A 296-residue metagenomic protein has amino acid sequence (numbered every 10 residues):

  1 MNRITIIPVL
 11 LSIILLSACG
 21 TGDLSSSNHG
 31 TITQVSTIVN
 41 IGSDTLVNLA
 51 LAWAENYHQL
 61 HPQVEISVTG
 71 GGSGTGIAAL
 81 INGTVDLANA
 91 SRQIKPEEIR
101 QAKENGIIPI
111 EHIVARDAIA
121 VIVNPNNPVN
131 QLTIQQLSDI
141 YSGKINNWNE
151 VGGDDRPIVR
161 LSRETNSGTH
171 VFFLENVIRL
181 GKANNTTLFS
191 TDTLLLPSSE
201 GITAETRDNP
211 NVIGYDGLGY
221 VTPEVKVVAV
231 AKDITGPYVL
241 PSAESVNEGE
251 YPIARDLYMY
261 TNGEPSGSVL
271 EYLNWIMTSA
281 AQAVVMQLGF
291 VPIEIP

Functional and structural regions predicted by a protein language model:
M1-I7: Bacterial N-terminal signal peptides that target proteins for export
V9-S12: Hydrophobic helical h-region of N-terminal Sec-dependent signal peptides in bacterial secretory/periplasmic proteins
I14-A18: C-terminal motif of bacterial Sec signal peptides marking the signal peptidase cleavage site
C19-K103, I107-P296: Exported/periplasmic ABC-transporter solute-binding proteins
